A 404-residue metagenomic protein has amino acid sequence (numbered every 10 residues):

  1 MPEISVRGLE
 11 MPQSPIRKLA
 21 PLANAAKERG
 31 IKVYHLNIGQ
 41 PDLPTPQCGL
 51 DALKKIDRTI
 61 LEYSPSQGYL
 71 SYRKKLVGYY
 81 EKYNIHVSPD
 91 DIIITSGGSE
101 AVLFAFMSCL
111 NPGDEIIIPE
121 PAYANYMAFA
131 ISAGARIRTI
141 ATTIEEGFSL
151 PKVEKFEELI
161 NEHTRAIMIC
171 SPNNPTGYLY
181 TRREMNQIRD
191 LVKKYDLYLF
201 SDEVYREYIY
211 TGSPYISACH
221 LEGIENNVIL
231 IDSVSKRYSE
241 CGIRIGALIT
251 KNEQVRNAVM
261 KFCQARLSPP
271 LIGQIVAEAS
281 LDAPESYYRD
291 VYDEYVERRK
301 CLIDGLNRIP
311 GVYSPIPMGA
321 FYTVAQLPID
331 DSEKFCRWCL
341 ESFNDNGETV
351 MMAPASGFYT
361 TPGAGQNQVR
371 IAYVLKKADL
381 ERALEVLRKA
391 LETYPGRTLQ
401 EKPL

Functional and structural regions predicted by a protein language model:
M1-I4, G8-S14, L19-K32, I38-I56 (+1 more regions): PLP-dependent class I/II
T59: Basic nucleic-acid-binding alpha-helical/helix-turn surface characteristic of O6-alkylguanine DNA
Y63-S96: Conserved N-terminal alpha-helix of the aminotransferase class I/II PLP-enzyme fold
